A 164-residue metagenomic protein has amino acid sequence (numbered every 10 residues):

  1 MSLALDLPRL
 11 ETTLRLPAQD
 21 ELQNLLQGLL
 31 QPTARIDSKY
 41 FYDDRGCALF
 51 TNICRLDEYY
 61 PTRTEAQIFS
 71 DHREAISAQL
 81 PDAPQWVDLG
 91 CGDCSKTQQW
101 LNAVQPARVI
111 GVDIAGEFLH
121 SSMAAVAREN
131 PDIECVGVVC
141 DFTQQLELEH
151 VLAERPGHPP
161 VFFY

Functional and structural regions predicted by a protein language model:
S2-Y40, C47: N-terminal auxiliary segments of SAM/dcSAM-dependent transferases
A34-L80: Class I SAM-dependent methyltransferase Rossmann-like catalytic core, especially the SAM/SAH-binding loop
A83-G92: Conserved class I S-adenosyl-L-methionine
D93-Q105: Conserved SAM-binding loop of SAM-dependent methyltransferases across substrates and taxa, primarily the Class I
A115-G116: Conserved SAM/SAH-binding beta-strand->alpha-helix loop
L119-V126: Conserved SAM-binding loop
P131-Q144: Conserved SAM-binding strand-loop segment of SAM-dependent methyltransferases
L146-P156: Short amphipathic alpha-helix with an adjacent loop that forms part of the alpha/beta core around
